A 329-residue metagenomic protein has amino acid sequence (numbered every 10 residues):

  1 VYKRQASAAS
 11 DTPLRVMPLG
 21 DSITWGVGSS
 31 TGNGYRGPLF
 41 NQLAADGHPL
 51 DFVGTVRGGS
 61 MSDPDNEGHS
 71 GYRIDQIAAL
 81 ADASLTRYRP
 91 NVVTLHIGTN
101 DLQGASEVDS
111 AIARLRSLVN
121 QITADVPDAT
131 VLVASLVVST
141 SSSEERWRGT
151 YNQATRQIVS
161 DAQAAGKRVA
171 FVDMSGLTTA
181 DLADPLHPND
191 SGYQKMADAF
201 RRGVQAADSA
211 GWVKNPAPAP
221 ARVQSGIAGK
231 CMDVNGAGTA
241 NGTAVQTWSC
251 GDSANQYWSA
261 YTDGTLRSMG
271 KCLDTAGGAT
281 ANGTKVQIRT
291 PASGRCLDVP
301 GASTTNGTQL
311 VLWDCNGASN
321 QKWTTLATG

Functional and structural regions predicted by a protein language model:
V1-Y2: Short, small-residue-biased leader/transition segments that mark boundaries at the very start of proteins
D11-V16, D46-D51, Y88-T94, D125-L132 (+2 more regions): Loop/turn elements at helix/coil->beta-strand transitions in domains of secreted/extracellular proteins
R15-M17, I23-A113, R146: Conserved SGNH/GDSL esterase-like catalytic core that processes O-acyl groups on lipids and polysaccharides
S22-G26, V56-S62, G98-G104, L136-S142 (+6 more regions): Solvent-exposed loop/turn segments at secondary-structure junctions within structured extracellular/periplasmic domains
L80, Q103-L118, T140-N152, L182-S191: Active-site cleft segment of glycoside hydrolase catalytic domains centered on the general acid/base Glu
H96-N100, N120-T150, D173-S175: Active-site segments of SGNH/GDSL-like serine hydrolases that catalyze O-acetyl group transfer/hydrolysis on lipids
L132-S135, R148-A183, Q194-P216: Extracellular serine-dependent O-acyl
P216-T239, A254-T304, K322-G329: Extracellular glycan-recognition/adhesion modules and their associated mucin-like linkers
